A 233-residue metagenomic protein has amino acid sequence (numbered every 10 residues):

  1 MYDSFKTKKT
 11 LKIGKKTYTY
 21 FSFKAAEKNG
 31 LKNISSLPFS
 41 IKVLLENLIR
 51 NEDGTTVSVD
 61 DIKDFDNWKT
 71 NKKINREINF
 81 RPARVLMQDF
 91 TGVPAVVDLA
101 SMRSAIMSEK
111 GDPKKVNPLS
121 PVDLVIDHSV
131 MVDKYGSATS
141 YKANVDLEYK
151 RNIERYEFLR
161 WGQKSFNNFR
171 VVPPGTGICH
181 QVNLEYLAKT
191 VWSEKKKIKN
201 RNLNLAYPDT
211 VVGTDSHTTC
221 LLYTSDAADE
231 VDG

Functional and structural regions predicted by a protein language model:
M1, F5, K32, K72-I74 (+7 more regions): Short, well-ordered helical secondary-structure segments
Y2-S140: N-terminal amphipathic, basic-rich helices that act as targeting or association modules
K28, I34-S36, I41-K42, E77 (+5 more regions): Generic N-terminal initiation segments characterized by hydrophobic and/or small/turn-forming residues
N117, L124-F169: Polybasic, low-complexity association/targeting segments
R151-L222: Accessory "access/gating" subregions that flank catalytic or transport cores
Y223-A228: Conserved small/polar residues in nucleotide/adenosyl-binding loops
V231-D232: Acidic, Ala/Val/Gly-enriched low-complexity intrinsically disordered segments
